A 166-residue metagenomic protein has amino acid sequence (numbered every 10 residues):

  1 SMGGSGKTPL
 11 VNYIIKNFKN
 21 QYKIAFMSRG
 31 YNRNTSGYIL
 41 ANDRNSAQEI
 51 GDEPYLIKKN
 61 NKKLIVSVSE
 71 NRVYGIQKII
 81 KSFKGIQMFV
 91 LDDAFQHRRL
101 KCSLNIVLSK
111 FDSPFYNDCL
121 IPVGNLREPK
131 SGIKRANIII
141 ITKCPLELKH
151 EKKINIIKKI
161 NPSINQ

Functional and structural regions predicted by a protein language model:
S1-D43: Walker A (P-loop) phosphate-binding motif
K19-Q21, N61, N161-I164: Short, well-ordered coil/turn elements that cap or connect secondary structure elements
Y22-I24, N105, Q166: Hydrophobic anchor at the start of a short beta-strand that flanks the dinucleotide cofactor-binding loop
F26, V66-V68, Q166: A structural preference for short, hydrophobic beta-strand core positions in alpha/beta folds
Y31-I160: Phosphate/Mg2+-binding loops and adjacent switch elements in nucleotide/diphosphate-handling enzyme cores
I139, N165-Q166: Donor nucleotide-sugar binding/catalytic pocket of nucleotide-sugar-dependent glycosyltransferases
